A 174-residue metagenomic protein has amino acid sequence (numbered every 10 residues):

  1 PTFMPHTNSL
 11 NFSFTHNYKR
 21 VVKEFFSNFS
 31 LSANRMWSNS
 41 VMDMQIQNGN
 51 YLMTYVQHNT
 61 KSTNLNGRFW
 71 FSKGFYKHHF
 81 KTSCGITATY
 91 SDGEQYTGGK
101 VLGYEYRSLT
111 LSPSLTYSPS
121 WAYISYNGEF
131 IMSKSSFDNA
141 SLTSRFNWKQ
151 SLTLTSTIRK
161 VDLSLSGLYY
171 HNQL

Functional and structural regions predicted by a protein language model:
P1-L174: Exposed, low-structure sequence patches enriched in small/polar residues
